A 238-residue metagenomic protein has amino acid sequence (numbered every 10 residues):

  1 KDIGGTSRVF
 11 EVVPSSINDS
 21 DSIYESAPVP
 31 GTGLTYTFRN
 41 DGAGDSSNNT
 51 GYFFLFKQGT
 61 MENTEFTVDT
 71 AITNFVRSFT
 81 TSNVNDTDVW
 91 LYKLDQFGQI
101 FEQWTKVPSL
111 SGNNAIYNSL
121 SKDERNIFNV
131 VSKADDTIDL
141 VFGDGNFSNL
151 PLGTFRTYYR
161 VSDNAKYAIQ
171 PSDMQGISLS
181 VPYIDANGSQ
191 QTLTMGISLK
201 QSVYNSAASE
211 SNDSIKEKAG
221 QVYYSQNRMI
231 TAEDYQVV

Functional and structural regions predicted by a protein language model:
K1-V238: Signature of Asx- and small-polar-rich beta-strand/turn repeats characteristic of beta-solenoid architectures
